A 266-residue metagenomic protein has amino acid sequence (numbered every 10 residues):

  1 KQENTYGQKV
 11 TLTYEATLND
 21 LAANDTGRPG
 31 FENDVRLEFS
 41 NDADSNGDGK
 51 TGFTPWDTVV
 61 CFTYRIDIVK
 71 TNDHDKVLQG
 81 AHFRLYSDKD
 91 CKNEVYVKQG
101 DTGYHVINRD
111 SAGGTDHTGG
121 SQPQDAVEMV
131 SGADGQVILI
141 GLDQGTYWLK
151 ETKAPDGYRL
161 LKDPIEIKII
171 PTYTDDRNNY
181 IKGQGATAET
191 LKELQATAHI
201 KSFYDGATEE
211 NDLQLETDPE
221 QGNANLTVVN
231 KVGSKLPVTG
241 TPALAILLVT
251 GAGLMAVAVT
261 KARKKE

Functional and structural regions predicted by a protein language model:
K1-E266: Solvent-exposed loop/turn and edge beta-strand elements of beta-rich ligand-binding domains
